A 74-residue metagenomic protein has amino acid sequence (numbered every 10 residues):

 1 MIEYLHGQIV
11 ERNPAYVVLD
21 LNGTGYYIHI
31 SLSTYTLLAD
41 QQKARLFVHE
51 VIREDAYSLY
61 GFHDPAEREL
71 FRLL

Functional and structural regions predicted by a protein language model:
M1-L5: Short coil-to-beta-strand transition motifs
H6, V10-L74: Long, highly charged, low-complexity intrinsically disordered interaction regions that mediate electrostatic DNA/RNA
